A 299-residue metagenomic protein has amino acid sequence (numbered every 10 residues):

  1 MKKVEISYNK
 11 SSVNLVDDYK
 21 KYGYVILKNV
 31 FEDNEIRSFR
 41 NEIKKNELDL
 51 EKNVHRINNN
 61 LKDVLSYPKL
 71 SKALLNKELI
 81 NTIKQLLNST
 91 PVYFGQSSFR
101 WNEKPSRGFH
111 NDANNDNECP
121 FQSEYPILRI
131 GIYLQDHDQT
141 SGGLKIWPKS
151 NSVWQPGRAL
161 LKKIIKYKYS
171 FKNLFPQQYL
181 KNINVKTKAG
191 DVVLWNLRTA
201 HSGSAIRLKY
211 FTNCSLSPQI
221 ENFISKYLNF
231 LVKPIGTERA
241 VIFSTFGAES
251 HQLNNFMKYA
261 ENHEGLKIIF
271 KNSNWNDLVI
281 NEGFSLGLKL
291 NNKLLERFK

Functional and structural regions predicted by a protein language model:
M1-K21, F171, I268, F284-K299: Fe(II)/2-oxoglutarate
M1-K21, L27-P120: Non-heme Fe(II)-dependent double-stranded beta-helix
F31-D33, F99-W101, N114, H137-Q139 (+4 more regions): Short, solvent-exposed loop/turn segments at secondary-structure junctions
N115-P120, K181, L228-L231: Short, P/G- and charge-enriched loop/turn segments at secondary-structure junctions
C119-Q139, K186-A189, L194, T245-A248: Short, conserved beta-strand element in jelly-roll/cupin
H137-S204, L208-E221: Double-stranded beta-helix
T199-K299: Non-heme Fe(II)/2-oxoglutarate
